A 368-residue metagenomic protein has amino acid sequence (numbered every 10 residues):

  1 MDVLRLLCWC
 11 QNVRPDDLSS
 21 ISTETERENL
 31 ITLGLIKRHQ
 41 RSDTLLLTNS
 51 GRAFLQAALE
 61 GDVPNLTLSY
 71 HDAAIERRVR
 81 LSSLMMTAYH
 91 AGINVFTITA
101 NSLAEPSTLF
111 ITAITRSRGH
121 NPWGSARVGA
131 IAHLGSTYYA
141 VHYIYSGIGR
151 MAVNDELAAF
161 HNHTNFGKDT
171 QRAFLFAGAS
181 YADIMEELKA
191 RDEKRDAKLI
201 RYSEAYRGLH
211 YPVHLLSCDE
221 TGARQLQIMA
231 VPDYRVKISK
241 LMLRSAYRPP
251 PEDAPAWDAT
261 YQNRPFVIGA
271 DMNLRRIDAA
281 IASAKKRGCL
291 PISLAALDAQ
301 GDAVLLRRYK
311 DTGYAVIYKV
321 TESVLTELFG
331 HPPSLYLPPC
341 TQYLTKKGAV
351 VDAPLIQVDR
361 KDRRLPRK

Functional and structural regions predicted by a protein language model:
D2-L4: Short alpha-helical "packing" element that flanks the helix-turn-helix/winged-helix DNA-binding module
L6-C10: Short helix-capping/hinge SLiMs at alpha-helix to coil transitions
Q11-I21: Short acidic, hydrophobic short linear motifs in intrinsically disordered regions
V13, T25, R275: Short alpha-helical
S19-R38: Short amphipathic alpha-helical interaction segments
K37-D62: Accessory beta->alpha helical hairpin/"wing" motif in late/C-terminal subdomains of nucleic-acid enzymes
A58-R80: A broadly used, surface-exposed interaction patch
S82-K368: Electrostatic, structured charged patches in enzyme active sites and in nucleic-acid/phosphate-binding
